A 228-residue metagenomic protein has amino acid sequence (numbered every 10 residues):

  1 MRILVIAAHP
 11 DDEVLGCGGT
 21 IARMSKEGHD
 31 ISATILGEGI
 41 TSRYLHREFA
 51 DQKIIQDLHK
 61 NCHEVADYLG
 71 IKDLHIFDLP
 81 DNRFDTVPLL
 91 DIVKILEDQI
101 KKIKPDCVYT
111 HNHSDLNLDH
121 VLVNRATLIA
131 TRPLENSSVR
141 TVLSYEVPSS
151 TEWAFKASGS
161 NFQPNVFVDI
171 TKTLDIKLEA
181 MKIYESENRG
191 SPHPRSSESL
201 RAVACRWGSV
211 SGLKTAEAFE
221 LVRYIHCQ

Functional and structural regions predicted by a protein language model:
M1-I6, E27, S32, F49-K53 (+3 more regions): Metal-dependent de-N-acetylase/amidase catalytic core
R2-P10, V14-D51: ATP-dependent adenylation/pyrophosphate-handling site
L15-G16, D57, D91: Short, conserved clusters of charged catalytic residues that mark active-site and nucleotide-handling motifs
L36, I76-P80: Short glycine-rich catalytic loops that host catalytic nucleophiles or stabilize transition states across multiple
L58-C62: Generic hydrophobic, amphipathic alpha-helix propensity
